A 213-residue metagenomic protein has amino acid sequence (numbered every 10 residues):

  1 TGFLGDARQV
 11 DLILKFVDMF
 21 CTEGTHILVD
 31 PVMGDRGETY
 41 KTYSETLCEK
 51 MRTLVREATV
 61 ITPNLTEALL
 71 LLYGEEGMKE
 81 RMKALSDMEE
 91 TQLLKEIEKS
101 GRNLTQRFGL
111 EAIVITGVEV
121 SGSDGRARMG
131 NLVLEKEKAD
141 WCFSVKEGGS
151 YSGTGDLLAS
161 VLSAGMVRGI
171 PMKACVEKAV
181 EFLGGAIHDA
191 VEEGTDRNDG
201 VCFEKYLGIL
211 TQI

Functional and structural regions predicted by a protein language model:
F3-D18, S44-E45: Glycine-rich anion/phosphate-binding loops
L4, V32-G34, T66, V118: Active-site beta-loop-alpha junctions enriched in small/polar residues
M19-I27, R36, F108-E111: A short helix->loop->beta-strand "cap" motif at the edges of active sites that frequently abuts
T42-A139: Conserved phosphate/ATP/ADP-binding segment of small-molecule kinases
A139-D140, G165-A179: Phosphate-handling active-site elements
A139-S152: Short pre-catalytic strand/loop immediately N-terminal to key active-site residues, enriched for Gly-Thr
G149-M172: Short, small-residue alpha-helix embedded
K173-I213: Charged C-terminal helix
